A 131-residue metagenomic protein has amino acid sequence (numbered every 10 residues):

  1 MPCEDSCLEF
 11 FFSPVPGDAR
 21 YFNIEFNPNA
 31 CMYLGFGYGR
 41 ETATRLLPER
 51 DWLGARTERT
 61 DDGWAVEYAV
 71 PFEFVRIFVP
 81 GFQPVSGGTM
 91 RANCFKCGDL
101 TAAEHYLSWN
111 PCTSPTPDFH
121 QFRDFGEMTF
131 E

Functional and structural regions predicted by a protein language model:
M1-E131: Structural preference for beta-rich elements and adjacent junctions enriched in aromatics
